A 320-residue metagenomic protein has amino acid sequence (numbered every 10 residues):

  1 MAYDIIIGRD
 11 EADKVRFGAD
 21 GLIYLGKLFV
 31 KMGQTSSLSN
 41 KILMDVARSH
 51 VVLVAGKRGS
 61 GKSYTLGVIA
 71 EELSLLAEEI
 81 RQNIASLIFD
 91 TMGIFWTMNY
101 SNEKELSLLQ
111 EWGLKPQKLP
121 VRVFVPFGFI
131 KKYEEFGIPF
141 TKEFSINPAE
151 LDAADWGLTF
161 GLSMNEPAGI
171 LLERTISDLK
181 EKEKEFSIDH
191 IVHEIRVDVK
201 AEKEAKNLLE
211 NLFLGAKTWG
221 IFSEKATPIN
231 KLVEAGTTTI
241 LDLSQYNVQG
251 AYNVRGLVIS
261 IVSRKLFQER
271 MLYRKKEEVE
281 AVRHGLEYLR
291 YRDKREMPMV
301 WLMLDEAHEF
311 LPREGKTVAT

Functional and structural regions predicted by a protein language model:
M1-I7: Low-complexity, highly charged intrinsically disordered N-terminal segments that act as targeting/localization
I7-N40: N-terminal pre-Walker A segment at the start of P-loop NTPase domains
L28-R48, F310, V318: Active-site-adjacent "gating/activation" loops or surface patches in catalytic cores
R48-S49, K57, V68-T320: P-loop NTPase motor domains
K62: Conserved lysine of the Walker
